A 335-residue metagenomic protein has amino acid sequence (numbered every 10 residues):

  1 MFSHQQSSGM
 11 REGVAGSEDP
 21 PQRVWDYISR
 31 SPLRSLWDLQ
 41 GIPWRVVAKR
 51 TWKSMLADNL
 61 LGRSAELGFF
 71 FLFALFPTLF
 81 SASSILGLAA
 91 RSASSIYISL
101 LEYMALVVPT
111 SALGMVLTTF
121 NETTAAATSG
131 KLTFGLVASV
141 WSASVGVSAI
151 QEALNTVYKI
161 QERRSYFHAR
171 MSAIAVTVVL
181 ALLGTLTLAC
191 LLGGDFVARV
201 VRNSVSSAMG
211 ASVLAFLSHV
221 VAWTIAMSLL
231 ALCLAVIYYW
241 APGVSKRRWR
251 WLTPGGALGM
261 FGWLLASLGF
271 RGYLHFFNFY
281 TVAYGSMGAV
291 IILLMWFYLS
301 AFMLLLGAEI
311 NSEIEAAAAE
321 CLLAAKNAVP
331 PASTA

Functional and structural regions predicted by a protein language model:
M1-A335: Membrane-embedded alpha-helices and immediately adjacent juxtamembrane helical segments in alpha-helical membrane
